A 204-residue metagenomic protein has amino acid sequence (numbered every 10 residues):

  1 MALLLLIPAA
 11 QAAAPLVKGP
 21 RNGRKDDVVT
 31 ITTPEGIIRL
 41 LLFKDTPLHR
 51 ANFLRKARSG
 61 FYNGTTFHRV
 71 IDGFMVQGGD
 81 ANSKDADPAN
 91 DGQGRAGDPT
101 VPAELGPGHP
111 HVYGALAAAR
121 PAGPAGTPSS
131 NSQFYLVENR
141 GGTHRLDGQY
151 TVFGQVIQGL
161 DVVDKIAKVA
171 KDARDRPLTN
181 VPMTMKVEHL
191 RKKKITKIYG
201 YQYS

Functional and structural regions predicted by a protein language model:
M1-P8: Bacterial N-terminal signal peptides
A10-S204: Cyclophilin-like peptidyl-prolyl cis-trans isomerases
